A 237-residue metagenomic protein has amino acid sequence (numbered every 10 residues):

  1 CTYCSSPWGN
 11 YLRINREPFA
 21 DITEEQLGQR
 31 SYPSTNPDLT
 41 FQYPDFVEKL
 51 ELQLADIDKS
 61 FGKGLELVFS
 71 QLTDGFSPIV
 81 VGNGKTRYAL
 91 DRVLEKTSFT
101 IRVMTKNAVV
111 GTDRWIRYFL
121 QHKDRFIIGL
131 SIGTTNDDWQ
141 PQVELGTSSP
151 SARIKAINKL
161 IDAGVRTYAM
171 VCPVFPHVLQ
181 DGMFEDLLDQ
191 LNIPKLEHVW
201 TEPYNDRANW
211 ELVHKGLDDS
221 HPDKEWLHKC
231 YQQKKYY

Functional and structural regions predicted by a protein language model:
T2-I127: Conserved Radical SAM active-site core
E66, I116, L120-N136, E197-N205: Non-cysteine beta-strand/loop elements that form the S-adenosyl-L-methionine
L67-F69, I101-V103, I128-L130, T167-V171 (+1 more regions): Hydrophobic faces of well-ordered beta-strands that scaffold small-molecule active sites in alpha/beta enzyme cores
L72-D74, K106-A108, S131-T135, C172-P176 (+1 more regions): Active-site beta-loop-alpha junctions enriched in small/polar residues
F76-S77, D137-V143: A short acidic, helix-capping loop that chelates divalent metal ions and anchors anionic groups
A108-G111, F175-L187: Active-site glycine- and acidic-residue-rich loops that bind and position anionic ligands or nucleotide-like cofactors
T135, E144-G146, K159-Q180: Conserved strand-turn element in the central/C-terminal portion of the radical SAM core barrel that lines
K155, K159, G182-Y237: Auxiliary Fe-S-binding modules of radical SAM enzymes
